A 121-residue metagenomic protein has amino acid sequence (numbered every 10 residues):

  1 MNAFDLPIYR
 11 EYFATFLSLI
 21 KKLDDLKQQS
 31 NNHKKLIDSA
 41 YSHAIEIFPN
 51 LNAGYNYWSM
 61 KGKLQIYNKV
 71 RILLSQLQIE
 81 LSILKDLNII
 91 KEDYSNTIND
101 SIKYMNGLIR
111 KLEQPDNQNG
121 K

Functional and structural regions predicted by a protein language model:
M1-K121: Amphipathic alpha-helical assembly/interaction segments
